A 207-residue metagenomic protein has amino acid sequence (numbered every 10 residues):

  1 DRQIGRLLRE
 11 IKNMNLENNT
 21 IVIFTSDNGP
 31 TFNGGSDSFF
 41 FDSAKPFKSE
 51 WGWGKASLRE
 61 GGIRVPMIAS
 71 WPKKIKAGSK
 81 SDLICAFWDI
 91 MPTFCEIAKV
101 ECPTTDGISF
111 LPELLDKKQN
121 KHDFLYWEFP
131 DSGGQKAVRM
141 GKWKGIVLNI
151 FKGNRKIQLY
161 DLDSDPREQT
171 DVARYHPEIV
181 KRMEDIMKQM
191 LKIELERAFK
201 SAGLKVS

Functional and structural regions predicted by a protein language model:
D1, G5-L8, K12, M91-C95 (+7 more regions): Non-transmembrane alpha-helical segments in soluble domains of secreted/periplasmic/extracellular proteins
D1-S38: Metal-dependent active-site segment of extracytoplasmic phospho-/sulfohydrolases and closely related
R2, R6, I21, D42 (+6 more regions): Generic recognition of stable, solvent-exposed alpha-helical segments in well-folded globular domains
R6-N19, E96-T104, Q189-S207: Surface-exposed helix-capping loop/turn segments at secondary-structure junctions
P30-S57, K74-S79, L83-L162, I193: C-terminal cap/loop subdomain of S1 sulfatases and analogous C-terminal strand-loop tails that border
I68-S70: Short beta-strand-to-turn element immediately C-terminal to the catalytic PLP-Schiff-base lysine in fold type I
D165: Intrinsically disordered, low-complexity polar regions and short flexible loop motifs
